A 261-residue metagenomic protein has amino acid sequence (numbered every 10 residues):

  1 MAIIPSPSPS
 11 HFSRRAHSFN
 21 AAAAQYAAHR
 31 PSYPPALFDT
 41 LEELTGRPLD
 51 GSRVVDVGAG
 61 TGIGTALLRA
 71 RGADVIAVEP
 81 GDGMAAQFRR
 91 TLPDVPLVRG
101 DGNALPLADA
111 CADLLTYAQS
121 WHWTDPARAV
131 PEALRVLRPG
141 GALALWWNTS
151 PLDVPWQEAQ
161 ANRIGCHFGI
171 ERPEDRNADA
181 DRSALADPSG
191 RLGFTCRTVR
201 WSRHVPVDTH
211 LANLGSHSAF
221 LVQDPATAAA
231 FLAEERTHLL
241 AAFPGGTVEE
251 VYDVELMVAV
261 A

Functional and structural regions predicted by a protein language model:
M1-D50, M84: Conserved class I S-adenosyl-L-methionine
E42, A66-R69, V130, L134: A structural alpha-helix within SAM-dependent methyltransferase catalytic domains
V55, T61-A104: Class I SAM-dependent methyltransferase SAM/SAH-binding core
N103-L114: A short acidic, Gly/Pro-enriched loop at the edge of an enzyme's catalytic core that lines a small-molecule cofactor
D113-A127: A short SAM/SAH-binding and catalytic strip from SAM-dependent methyltransferases
R128-R203: Conserved catalytic/acceptor-binding region of the Class I
D181-A261: Conserved Class I S-adenosyl-L-methionine
